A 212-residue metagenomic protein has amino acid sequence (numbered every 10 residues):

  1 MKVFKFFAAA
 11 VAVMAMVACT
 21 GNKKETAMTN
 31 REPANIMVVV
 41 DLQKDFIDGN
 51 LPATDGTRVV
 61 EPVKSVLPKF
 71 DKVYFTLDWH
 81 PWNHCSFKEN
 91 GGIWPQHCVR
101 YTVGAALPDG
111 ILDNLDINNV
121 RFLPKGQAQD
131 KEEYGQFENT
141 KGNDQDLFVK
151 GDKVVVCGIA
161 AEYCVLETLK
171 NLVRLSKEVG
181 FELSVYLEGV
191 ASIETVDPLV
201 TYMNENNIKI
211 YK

Functional and structural regions predicted by a protein language model:
M1-F7: Bacterial N-terminal signal peptides that target proteins for export
A15-A18: C-terminal motif of bacterial Sec signal peptides marking the signal peptidase cleavage site
T20-G126, F181-V185, V190-N204, I208-I210: Active-site acidic carboxylates
D55-R58, E138-N143, N171, V200: Charged helix-capping and loop-helix junction motifs
P62-V66, L166-K177: Histidine-anchored nucleotide/phosphate-binding helix
W82-C85, D130-E132, Y163-V165: Short catalytic/ligand-binding loop motif for oxyanion handling, primarily in non-cytosolic enzymes, centered on
A105-I159: Internal catalytic-core helix/loop-beta-alpha segment that presents or stabilizes conserved functional determinants
D152-C164, S184-A191: Glycine-rich anion-binding loop/nest that anchors nucleotide
